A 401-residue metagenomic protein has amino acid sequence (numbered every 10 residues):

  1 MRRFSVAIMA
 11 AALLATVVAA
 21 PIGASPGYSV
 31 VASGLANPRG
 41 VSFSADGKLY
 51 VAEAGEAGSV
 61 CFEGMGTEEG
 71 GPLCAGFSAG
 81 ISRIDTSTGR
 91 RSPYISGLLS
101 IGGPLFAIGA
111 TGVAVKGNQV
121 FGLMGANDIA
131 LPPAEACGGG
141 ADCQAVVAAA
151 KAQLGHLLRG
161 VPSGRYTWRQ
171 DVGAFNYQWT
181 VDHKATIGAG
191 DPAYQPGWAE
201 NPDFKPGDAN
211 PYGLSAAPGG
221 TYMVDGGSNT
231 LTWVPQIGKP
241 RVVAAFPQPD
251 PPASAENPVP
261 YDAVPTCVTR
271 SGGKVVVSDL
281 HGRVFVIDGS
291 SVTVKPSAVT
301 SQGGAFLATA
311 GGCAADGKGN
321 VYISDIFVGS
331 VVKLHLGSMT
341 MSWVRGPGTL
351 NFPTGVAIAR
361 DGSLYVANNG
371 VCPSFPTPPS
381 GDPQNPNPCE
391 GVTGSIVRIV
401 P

Functional and structural regions predicted by a protein language model:
F4, L14-V30, E56, V371: C-terminal region of N-terminal signal peptides and the immediate post-cleavage residues of exported proteins
S29-A32, R90-G97, G164-V181, R241-Q248 (+2 more regions): Beta-propeller fold detector
G34, V51-G58, G122-N127, M223-G227 (+3 more regions): Conserved beta-strand positions in repeat-built beta-propeller and related beta-rich domains
G34-D46, S78, S100-Q119, L154 (+7 more regions): Beta-rich, blade/repeat-based domains predominating in secreted/periplasmic proteins but also intracellular
V60-S78, L131-Q153, G207, G226-G227 (+3 more regions): Short, solvent-exposed loop/turn segments at conserved positions within beta-propeller repeat blades
G70-L73, F77-S82, Q153-L158, T230-W233 (+4 more regions): A short loop-to-beta-strand structural motif that recurs across blades of beta-propeller domains
D85-G89, G160-R165, V234-K239, I287-V292 (+2 more regions): Short loop/turn segments that connect beta-strands within beta-propeller blades
A357-P401: Blade-level signature of beta-propeller repeat domains, shared across WD40, Kelch, NHL, RCC1 and BNR/Asp-box propellers
